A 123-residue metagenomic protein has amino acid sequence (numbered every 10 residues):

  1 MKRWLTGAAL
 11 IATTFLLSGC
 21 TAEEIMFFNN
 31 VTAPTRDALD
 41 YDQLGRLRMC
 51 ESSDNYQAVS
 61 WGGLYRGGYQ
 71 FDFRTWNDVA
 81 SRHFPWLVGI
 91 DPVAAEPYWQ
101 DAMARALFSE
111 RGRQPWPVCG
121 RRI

Functional and structural regions predicted by a protein language model:
M1-A8: Bacterial N-terminal signal peptides that target proteins for export
L16-G19: C-terminal motif of bacterial Sec signal peptides marking the signal peptidase cleavage site
T21-E24: Bacterial signal peptide processing site
P34-D42, R66, Q70, D91-W99: Soluble non-cytosolic domains of exported or imported proteins
L39-Y56, D101-F108: Short, functionally critical alpha-helical segments immediately adjacent to catalytic or ligand/cofactor-binding
R46-S53, F73-R74, D78-S81: Glycine-rich, acidic and aromatic/proline-enriched surface loops and short helix-turn segments that act as binding
A58-S60: Short, solvent-exposed loop/turn and secondary-structure capping segments
L64, R74-I123: Catalytic and binding regions of secreted/periplasmic enzymes and modules that target cell-wall glycans
